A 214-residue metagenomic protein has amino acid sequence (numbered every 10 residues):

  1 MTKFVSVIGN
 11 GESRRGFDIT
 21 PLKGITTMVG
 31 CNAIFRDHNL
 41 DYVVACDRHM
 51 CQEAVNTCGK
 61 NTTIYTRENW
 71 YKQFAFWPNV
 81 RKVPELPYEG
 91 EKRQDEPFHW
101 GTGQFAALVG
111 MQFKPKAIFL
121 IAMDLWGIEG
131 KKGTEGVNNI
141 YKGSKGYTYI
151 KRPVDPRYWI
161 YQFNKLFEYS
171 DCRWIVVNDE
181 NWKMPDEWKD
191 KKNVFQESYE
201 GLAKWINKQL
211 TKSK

Functional and structural regions predicted by a protein language model:
M1-K214: Metal-ion/cofactor- or nucleotide/acyl-coenzyme-handling active-site neighborhoods
